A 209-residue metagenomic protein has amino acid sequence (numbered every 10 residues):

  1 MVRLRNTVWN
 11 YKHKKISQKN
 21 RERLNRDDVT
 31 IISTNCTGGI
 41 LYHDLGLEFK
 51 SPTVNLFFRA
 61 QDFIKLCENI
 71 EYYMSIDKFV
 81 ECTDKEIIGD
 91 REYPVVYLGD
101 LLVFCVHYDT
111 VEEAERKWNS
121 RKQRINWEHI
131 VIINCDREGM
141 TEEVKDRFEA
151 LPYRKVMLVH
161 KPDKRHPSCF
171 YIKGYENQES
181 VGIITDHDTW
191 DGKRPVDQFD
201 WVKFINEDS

Functional and structural regions predicted by a protein language model:
V2-S209: Extracellular glycan-modifying ectodomains
